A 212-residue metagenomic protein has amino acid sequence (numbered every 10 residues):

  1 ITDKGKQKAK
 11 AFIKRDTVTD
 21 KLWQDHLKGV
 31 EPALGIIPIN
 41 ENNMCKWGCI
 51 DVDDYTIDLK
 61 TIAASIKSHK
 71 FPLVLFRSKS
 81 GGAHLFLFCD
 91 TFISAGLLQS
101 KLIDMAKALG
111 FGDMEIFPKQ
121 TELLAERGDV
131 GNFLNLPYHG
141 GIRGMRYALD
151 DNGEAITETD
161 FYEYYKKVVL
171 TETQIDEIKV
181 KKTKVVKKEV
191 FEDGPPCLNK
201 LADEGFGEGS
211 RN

Functional and structural regions predicted by a protein language model:
I1-G81, F88-D104: Signature for HUH/AEP ssDNA processing cores
C45, D51-Y55, A64-K67, G81-I103 (+2 more regions): Modules that initiate DNA replication and primer synthesis
K70, G110-D113, V169: Glycine-centered loop/turn motif at secondary-structure junctions
P72, L123, D203-F206: A general structural-boundary detector
K107-K119: Conserved short beta-strand edge segments in small beta-sheet-based binding/regulatory domains
F117-N132: Conserved catalytic core of two-metal-ion nucleotidyltransferases
